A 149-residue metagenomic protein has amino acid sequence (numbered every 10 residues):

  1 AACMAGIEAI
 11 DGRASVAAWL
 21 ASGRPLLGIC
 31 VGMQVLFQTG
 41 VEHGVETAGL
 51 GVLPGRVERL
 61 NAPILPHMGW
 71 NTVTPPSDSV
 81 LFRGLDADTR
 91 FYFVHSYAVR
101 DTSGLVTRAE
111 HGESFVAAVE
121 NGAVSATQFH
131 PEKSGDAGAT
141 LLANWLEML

Functional and structural regions predicted by a protein language model:
A1-W70: Cysteine-nucleophile active-site neighborhood
A21, G55-L149: Amide-donor transfer/coupling interface in amidating biosynthetic enzymes
